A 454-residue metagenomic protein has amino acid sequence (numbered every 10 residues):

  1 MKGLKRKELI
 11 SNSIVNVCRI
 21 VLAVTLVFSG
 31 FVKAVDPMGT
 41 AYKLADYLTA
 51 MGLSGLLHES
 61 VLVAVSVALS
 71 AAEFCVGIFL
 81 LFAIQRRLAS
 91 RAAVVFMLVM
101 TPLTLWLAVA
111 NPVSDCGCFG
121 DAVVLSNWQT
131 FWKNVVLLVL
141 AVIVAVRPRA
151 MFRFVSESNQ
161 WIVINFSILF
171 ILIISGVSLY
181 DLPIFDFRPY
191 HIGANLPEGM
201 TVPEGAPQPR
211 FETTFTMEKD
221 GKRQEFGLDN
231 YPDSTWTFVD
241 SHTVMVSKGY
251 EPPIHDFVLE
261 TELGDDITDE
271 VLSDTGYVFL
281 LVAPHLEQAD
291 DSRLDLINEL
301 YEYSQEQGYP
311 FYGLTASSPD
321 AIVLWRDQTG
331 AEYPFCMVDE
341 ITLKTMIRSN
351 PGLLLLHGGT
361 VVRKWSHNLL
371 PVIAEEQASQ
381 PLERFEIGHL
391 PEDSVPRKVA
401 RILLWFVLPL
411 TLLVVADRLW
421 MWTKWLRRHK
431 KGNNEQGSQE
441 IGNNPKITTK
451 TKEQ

Functional and structural regions predicted by a protein language model:
I14-A34, L62-L103: Functionalized membrane-embedded alpha-helices
L98-M151: Membrane-embedded alpha-helical segments of integral membrane proteins
V155-I184: Internal/C-terminal transmembrane anchor helices
I174-I267: Membrane-interface segments at or immediately adjacent to transmembrane helices that form the boundary between
T214-G221, P351-W365: A short, hydrophobic beta-strand/beta-hairpin element that forms part of a small beta-sheet core
H255, E260, T268-Q288: Short active-site neighborhood of thiol/selenol oxidoreductases, capturing the structured segment around
A289-D295, P396, L403-Q454: Juxtamembrane interface at the cytosolic side of transmembrane helices
F311-Y312, T329-R348: Short, internal strand/loop/helix patches that form the active-site neighborhood or redox-interaction surface
